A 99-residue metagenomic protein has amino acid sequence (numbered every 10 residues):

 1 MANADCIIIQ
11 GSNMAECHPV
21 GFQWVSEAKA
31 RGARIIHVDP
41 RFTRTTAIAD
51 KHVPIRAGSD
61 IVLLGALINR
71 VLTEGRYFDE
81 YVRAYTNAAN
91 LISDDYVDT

Functional and structural regions predicted by a protein language model:
M1-I7: Glycine-rich oxoanion-binding loops at beta->alpha junctions
I8-I9, P54: Redox-cofactor binding/interface segments in oxidoreductases and associated redox assembly factors
S12, V38-P40, A57: Cofactor-binding loop segments of dinucleotide-utilizing enzymes, especially the Rossmann-like FAD- and NAD(P)+-binding
S12-M14, R31: Short, flexible loop segments at the rims of nucleotide/cofactor-binding pockets, characterized by
M14-Q23: Glycine/threonine-rich flexible loop motifs
A28-I35: A short helix->loop->beta-strand "cap" motif at the edges of active sites that frequently abuts
T43-T99: Long, well-ordered, tryptophan-enriched scaffold segments
